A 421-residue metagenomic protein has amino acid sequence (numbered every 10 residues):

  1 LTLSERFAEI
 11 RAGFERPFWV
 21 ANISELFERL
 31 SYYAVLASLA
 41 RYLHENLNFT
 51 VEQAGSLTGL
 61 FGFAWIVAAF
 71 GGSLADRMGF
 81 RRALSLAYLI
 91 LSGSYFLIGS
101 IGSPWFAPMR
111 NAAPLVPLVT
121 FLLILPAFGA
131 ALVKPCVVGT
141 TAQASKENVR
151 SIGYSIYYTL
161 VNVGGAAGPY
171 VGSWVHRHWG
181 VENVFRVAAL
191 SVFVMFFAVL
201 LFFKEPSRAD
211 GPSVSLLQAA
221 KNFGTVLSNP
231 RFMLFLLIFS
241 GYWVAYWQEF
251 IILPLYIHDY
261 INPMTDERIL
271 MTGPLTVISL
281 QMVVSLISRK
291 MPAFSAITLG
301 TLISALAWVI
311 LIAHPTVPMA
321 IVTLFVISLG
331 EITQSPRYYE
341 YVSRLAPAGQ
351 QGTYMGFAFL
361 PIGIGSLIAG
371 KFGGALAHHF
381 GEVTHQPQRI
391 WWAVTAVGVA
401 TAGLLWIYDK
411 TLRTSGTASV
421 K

Functional and structural regions predicted by a protein language model:
T2-E15, A209-F235: Juxtamembrane intracellular "pre-TM" segments in multi-pass secondary transporters
Y32-R41, P230-I269: Extracytoplasmic gate region of multi-pass secondary transporters
T58-S73, M271-V284: Central cavity-lining transmembrane alpha-helices of secondary-active solute carriers, predominantly the Major
L89-P114, L302-P315: C-terminal ends and interior cores of transmembrane alpha-helices in multi-pass membrane transporters/permeases
A112-V116, W174-S191, A375-V399: A membrane-interface helix-boundary motif in multi-pass transporters
L132-S145, T333-P347: Intracellular juxtamembrane helix-capping segments at the cytosolic ends of symmetry-related transmembrane helices
S151-H176, S191-V192, F357-G370: Glycine-rich segments within core transmembrane alpha-helices of 12-TM secondary carriers
V194-P206, W392-K421: Multi-pass alpha-helical transporter architecture, strongest for 12-TM Major Facilitator/SLC carriers used
